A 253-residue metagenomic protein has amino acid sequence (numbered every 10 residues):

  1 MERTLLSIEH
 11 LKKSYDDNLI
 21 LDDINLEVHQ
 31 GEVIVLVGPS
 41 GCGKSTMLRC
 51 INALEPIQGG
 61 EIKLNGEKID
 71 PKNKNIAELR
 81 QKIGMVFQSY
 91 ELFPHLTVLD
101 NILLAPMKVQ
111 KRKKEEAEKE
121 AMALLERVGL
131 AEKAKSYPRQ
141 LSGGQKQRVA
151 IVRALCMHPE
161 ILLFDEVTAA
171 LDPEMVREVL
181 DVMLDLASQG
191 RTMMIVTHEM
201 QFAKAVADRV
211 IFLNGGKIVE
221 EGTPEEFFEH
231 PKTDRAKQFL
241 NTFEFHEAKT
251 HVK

Functional and structural regions predicted by a protein language model:
R3-P224: ABC family nucleotide-binding domain
E225-K253: C-terminal boundary and immediately downstream tail of ABC-type ATPase nucleotide-binding domains
